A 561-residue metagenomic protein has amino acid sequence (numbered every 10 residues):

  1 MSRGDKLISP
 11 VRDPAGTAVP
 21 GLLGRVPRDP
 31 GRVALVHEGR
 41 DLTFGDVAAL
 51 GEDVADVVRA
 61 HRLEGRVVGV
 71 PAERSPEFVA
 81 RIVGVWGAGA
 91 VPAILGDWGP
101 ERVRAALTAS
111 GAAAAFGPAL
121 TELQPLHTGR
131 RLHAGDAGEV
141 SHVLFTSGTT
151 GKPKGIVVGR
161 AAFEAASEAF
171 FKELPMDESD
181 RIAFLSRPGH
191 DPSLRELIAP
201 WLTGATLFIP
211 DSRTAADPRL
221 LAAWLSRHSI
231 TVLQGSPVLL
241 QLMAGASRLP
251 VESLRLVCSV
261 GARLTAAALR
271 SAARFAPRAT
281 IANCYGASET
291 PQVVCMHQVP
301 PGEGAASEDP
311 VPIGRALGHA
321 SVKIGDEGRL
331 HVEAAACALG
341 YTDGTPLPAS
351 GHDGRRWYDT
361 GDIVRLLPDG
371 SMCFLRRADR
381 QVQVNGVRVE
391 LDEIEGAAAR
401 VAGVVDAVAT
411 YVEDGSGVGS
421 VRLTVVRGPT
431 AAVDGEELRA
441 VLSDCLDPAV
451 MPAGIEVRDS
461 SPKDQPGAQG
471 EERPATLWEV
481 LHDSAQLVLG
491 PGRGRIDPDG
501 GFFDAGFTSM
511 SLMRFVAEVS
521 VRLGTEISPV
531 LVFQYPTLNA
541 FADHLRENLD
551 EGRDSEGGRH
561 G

Functional and structural regions predicted by a protein language model:
M1-P10, G16-V19, A115-H133, F163 (+3 more regions): AMP-dependent adenylate-forming
P30-G31, G129-F145, K152, M176-I182 (+1 more regions): Conserved pre-ATP/AMP-binding loop-to-beta segment of ANL
G31-H61, V103-R104, G117, V158-A165: Conserved AMP-binding/adenylate-forming core of the ANL superfamily
G39, V382, S443-A475, G494 (+5 more regions): Conserved C-terminal "lid"/linker of ANL adenylate-forming enzymes
R40, V57-D97, R181-R187: Conserved AMP-binding/adenylate-forming
T43-D46, E139-E168: Conserved AMP-binding A3 loop
K154-R181, D191-T231: Conserved AMP-binding/adenylation subdomain of ANL enzymes
A205, I230-V232, A244-S307: Gly/Ser/Thr-rich phosphate-binding loop
